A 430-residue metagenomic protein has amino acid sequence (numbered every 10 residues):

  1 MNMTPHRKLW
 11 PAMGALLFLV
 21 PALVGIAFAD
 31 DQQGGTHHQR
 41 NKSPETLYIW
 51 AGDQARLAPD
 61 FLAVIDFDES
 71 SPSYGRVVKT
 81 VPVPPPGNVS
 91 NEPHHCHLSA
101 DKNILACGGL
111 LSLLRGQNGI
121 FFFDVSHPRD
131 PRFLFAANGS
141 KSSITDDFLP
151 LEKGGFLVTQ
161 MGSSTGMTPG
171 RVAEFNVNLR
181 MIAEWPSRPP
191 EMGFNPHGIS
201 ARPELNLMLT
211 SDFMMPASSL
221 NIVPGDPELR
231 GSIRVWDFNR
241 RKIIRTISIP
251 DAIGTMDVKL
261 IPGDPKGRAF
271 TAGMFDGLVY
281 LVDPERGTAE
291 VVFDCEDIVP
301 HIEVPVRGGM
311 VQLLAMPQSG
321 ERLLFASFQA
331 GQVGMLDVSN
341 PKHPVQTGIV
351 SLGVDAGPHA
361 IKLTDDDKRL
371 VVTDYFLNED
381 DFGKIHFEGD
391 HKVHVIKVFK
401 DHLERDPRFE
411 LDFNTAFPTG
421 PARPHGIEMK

Functional and structural regions predicted by a protein language model:
G34-H38, P84-A100, S140-G154, P190-L205 (+4 more regions): Beta-rich, blade/repeat-based domains predominating in secreted/periplasmic proteins but also intracellular
N41-K42, I49-R56, C107-Q117, T159-P169 (+2 more regions): Short, conserved, GDST-rich strand-edge loop motifs in beta-rich repeat architectures
A63-F67, N118-S126, P169-L179, G225-R240 (+1 more regions): Beta-propeller blade signature
S73-V83, R132-N138, I182-R188, I244-S248 (+4 more regions): Beta-propeller fold detector
Y74-P150: Blade-loop segments of beta-propeller domains
S99, E191-N195, I199-L336: Beta-propeller domains
N118-E204, D212-M214, S218: Asp-box/WD-like beta-propeller blade repeats and closely related beta-sheet repeat scaffolds
P305-H386, V393: Loop/turn-rich, solvent-exposed surfaces of beta-rich toroidal or solenoidal domains
